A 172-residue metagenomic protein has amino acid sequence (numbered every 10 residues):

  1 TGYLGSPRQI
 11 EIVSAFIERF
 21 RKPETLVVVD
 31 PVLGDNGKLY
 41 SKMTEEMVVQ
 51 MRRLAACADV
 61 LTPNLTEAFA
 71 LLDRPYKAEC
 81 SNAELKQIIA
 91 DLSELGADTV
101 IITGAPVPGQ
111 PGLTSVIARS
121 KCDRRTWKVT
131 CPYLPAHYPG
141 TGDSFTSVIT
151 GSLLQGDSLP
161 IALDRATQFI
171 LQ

Functional and structural regions predicted by a protein language model:
Y3-E18, T44-E45: Glycine-rich anion/phosphate-binding loops
L4, V32-N36, T66, A105: Active-site beta-loop-alpha junctions enriched in small/polar residues
P7, D30-P31, D35-M43: Rossmann-like NAD(P)(H) cofactor-binding subdomain of soluble oxidoreductases
F20-V27, L95-D98: A short helix->loop->beta-strand "cap" motif at the edges of active sites that frequently abuts
K42-T126, P160: Conserved phosphate/ATP/ADP-binding segment of small-molecule kinases
A70, H137-L159: Short, small-residue alpha-helix embedded
T126-P139: Short pre-catalytic strand/loop immediately N-terminal to key active-site residues, enriched for Gly-Thr
P160-Q172: Charged C-terminal helix
